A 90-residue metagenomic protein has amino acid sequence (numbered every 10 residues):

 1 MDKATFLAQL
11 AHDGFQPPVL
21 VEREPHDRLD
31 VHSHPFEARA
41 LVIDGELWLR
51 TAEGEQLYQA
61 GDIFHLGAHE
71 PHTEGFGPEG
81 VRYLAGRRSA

Functional and structural regions predicted by a protein language model:
M1-A11: Extreme N-terminal tail/first-helix region
P17-H34, A68-H69: Conserved short histidine dyad/triad with adjacent acidic residue
R28-H34, R50-T51, E74-F76: Short histidine-centered beta-strand/loop micro-motifs that create catalytic or ligand/metal-coordination sites
S33-L49: Short, conserved beta-strand element in jelly-roll/cupin
A52-H69: Short acidic-glycine-tyrosine-enriched beta hairpin
A68-A90: Ligand-binding loop in jelly-roll beta-barrel domains
